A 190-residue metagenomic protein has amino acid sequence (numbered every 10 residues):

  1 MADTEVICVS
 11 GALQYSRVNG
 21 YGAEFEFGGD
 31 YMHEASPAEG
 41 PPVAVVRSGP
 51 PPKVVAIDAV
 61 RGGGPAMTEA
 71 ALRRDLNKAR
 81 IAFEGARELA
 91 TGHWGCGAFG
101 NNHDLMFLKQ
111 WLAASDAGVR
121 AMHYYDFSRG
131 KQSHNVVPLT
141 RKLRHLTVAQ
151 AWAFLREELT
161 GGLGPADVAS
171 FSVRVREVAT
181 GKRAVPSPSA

Functional and structural regions predicted by a protein language model:
M1-A190: Macrodomain-like recognition of ADP-ribose-binding/processing modules
